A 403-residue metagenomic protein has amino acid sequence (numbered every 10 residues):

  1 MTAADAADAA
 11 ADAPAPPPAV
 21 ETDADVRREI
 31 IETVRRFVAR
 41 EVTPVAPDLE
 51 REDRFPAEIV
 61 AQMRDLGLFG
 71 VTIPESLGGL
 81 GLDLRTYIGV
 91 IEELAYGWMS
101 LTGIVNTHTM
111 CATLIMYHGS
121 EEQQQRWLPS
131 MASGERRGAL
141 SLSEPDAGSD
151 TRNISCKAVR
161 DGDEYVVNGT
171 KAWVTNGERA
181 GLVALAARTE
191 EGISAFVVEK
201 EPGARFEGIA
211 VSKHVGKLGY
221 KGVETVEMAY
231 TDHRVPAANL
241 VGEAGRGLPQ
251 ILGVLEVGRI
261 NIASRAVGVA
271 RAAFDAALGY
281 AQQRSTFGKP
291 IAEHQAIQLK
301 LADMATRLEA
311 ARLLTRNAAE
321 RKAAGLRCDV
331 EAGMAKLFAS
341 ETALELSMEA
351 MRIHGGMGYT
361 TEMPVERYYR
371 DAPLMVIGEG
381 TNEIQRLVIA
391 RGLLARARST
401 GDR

Functional and structural regions predicted by a protein language model:
M1-G97, L101-T102, H118-Q123, S130 (+4 more regions): Alpha-helical interface subdomain recognition
L82, D150-R152, N176-A180, K221-V223 (+1 more regions): Short glycine/proline-enriched turns and hinge-like loops at secondary-structure junctions
G103-E122, G148: N-terminal glycine-rich flavin-associated loop
I104-V105, M131, D146-S149, W173-N176 (+2 more regions): Short Gly/Pro-enriched turn/cap motifs at secondary-structure boundaries
G134-L142: A short, Trp-centered hydrophobic/proline-enriched beta-strand micro-motif
N153, G203-P236: Flexible, small-/acidic-enriched active-site or ligand-binding loops
D163-E164, N168-A210: A short core secondary-structure module
T231-Q250: Long, acidic (Asp/Glu-rich), low-complexity accessory segments flanking structured domains
